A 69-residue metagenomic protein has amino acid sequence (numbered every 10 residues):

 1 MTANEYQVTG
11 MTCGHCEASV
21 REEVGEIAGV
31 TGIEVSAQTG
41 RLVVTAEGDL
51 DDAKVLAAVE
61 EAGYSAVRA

Functional and structural regions predicted by a protein language model:
M1, A37-T39: Short, solvent-exposed coil/turn segments
M1-T2, A69: Absolute protein N-terminus
T2-T9: Short glycine-/aliphatic-rich beta-strand segments at the starts of folded cytosolic domains
Q7, E34, V43-T45: Conserved beta-strand segments that form the floor/walls of ligand-binding pockets within enzyme and binding domains
M11-G14, D49: Short, surface-exposed acidic/glycine-rich loop or hinge patches that mediate macromolecular interfaces
G14-G25: Short amphipathic alpha-helix segments
E23, G40, T45-A69: C-terminal structural segments of small proteins and small subunits
V24-S36: Short acidic amphipathic segments
